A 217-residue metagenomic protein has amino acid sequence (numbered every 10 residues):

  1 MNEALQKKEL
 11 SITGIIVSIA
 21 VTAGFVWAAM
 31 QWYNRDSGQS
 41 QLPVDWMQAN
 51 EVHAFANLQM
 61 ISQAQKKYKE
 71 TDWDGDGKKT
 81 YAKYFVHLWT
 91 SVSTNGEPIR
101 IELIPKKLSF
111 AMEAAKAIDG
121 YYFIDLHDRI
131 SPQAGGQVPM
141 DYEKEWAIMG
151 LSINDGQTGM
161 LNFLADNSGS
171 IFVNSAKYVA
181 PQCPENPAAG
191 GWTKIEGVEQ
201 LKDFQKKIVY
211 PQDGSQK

Functional and structural regions predicted by a protein language model:
M1-L10: N-terminal Lys/Arg-rich, disordered targeting/topogenic segments
E9-E70: Amphipathic alpha-helical segments typified by the pilin-like N-terminal helix that continues immediately C-terminal
I19, A23, K194, F204: C-terminal glycine/acidic-rich active-site capping loop/insertion
M60-L161, A165, G197-F204, I208-Y210 (+1 more regions): Extracellular/periplasmic head regions of type IV pilus-like filament subunits
F163-K194: A short, surface-exposed interaction/processing loop segment used at functional sites
